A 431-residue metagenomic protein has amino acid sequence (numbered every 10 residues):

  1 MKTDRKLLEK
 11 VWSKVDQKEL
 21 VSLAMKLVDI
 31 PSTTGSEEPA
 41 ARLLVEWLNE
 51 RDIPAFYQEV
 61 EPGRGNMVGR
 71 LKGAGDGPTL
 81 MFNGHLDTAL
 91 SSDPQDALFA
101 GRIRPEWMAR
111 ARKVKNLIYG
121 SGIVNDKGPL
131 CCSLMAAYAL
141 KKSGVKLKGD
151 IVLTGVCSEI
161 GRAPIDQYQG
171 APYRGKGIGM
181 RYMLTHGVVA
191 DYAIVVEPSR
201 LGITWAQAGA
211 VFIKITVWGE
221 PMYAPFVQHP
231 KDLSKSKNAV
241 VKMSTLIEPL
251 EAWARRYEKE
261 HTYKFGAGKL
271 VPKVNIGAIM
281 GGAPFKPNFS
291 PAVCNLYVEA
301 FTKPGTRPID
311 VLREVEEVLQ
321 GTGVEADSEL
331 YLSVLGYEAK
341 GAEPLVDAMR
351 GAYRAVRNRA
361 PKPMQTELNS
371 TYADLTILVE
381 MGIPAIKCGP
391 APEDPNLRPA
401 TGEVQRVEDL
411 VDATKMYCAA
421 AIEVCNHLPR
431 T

Functional and structural regions predicted by a protein language model:
M1-E9, K18, L90, W218-T431: Metal-dependent amide/peptide-bond hydrolase catalytic core, centered on the "pita-bread" metallohydrolase fold
K2-D93, A97-F99, V293-Y297, V311-L312 (+3 more regions): N-terminal helical capping/dimerization or prosegment-like subdomains of hydrolases acting on amide or phosphate bonds
K14, L201-W205, G282-N288: Short beta-strand/turn micro-motifs at beta-sheet edges
F56, M81, V152-T154, D327: A structural signal for isolated positions on well-ordered beta-strands in alpha/beta enzyme cores
G77-V152, G161-A163: Active-site metal-coordination/substrate-binding segment of hydrolases, especially metallo-dependent peptidases
N83-H85, T154-V156, I194-E197, T216 (+1 more regions): Short beta-strand segments
D126-G209, P429-T431: Acidic/histidine-rich catalytic neighborhood of metal-dependent amide-processing enzymes
